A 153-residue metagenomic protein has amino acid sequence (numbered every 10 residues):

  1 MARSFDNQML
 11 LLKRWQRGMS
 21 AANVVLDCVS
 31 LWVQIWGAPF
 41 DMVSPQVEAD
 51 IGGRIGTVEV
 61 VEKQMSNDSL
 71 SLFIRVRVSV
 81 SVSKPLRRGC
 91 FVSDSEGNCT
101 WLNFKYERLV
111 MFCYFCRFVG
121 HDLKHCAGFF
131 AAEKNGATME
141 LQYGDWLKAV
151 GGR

Functional and structural regions predicted by a protein language model:
M1-R153: Glycine- and charge-enriched interaction patches
